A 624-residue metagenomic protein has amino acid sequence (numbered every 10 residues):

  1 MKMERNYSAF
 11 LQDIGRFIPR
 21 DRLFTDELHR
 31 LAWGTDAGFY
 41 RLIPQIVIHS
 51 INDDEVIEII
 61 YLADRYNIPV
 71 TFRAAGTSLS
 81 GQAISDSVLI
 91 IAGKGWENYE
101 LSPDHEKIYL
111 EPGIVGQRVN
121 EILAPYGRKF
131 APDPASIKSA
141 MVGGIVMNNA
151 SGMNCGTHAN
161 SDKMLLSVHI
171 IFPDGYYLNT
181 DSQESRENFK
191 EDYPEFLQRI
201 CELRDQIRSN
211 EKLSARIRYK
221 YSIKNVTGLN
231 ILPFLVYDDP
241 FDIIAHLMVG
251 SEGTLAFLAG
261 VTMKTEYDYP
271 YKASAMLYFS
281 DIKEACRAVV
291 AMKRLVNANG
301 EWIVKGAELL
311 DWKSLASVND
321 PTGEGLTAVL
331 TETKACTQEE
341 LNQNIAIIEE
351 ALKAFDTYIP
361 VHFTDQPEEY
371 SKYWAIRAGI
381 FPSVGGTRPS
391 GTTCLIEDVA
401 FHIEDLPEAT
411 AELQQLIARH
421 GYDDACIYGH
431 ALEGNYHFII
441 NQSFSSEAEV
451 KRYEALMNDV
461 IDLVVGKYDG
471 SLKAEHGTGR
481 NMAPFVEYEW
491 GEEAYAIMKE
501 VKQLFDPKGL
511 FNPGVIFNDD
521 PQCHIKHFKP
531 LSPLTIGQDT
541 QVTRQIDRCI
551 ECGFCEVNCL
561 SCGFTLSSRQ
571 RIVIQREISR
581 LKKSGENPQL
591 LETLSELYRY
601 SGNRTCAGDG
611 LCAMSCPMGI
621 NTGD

Functional and structural regions predicted by a protein language model:
M1-A37, R65-V70, A291, L295-N319 (+3 more regions): N-terminal accessory segments
M1-Y61, A75-E106, A135, H158 (+5 more regions): N-terminal flexible segment immediately upstream of the FAD-binding catalytic core in FAD-dependent oxidoreductases
I14, G38-V70, V88, A92-P134 (+3 more regions): N-terminal glycine-rich flavin-associated loop
L28-L31, S78-G81, S136-G143, S185 (+9 more regions): A glycine-rich phosphate-binding loop feature that marks nucleotide/adenosyl-phosphate handling sites
G38-F39, L79-S80, L123-S167, F172 (+3 more regions): A gly/ser-rich beta-alpha-beta helix-loop segment of oxidoreductase catalytic cores
V261, E266-D268, C286, N297-S390 (+5 more regions): Terminal amphipathic helices with adjacent charged low-complexity linkers/tails
S383, T387, P484, Y488-Q541: Activity-critical C-terminal alpha-helical subdomain
F517, Q522-I546, E556, C562-D624: Ferredoxin-type iron-sulfur electron-transfer modules in oxidoreductases and energy-metabolism complexes
